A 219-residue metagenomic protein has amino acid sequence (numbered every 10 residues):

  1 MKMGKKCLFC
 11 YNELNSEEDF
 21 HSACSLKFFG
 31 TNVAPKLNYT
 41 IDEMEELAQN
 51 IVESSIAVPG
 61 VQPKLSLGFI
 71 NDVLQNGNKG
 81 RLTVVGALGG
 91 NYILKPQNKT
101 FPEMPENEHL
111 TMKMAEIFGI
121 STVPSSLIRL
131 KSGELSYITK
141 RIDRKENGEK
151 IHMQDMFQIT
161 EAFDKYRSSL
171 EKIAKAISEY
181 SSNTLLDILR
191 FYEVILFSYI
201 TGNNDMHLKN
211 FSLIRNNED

Functional and structural regions predicted by a protein language model:
M1-E45, E179: Regulatory N- and C-terminal appendages and interdomain linkers associated with kinase/kinase-like NTP transferase
L26-F28, E53, G86-A87, Y92 (+7 more regions): Broad hydrophobic/π-residue packing in well-ordered secondary structure
K27, V33-P35, Q49, G77 (+6 more regions): Generic detector of bulky aromatic hydrophobic side chains
P35-Y39, R81-G86, S182-N183: Short hydrophobic/aromatic-rich motifs at helix boundaries and adjacent loops
Y39, I151, K165-S168, N183-L186: Short coil/turn linker and secondary-structure boundary residues
E43-D164: Conserved ATP-binding subdomain of kinase catalytic cores across diverse folds
K99-E116, S169-D219: Conserved kinase catalytic-core segment
